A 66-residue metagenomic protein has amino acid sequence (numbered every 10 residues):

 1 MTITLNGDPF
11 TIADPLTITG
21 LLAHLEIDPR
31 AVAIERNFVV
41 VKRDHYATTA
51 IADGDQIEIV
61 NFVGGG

Functional and structural regions predicted by a protein language model:
T2-T4, P9-Y46, V60-F62: Compact, glycine-rich, soluble single-domain proteins
G54-I57: Loop/turn positions that initiate beta-strands
G65-G66: Glycine-centered recognition micro-motifs in short, flexible terminal segments and loops
